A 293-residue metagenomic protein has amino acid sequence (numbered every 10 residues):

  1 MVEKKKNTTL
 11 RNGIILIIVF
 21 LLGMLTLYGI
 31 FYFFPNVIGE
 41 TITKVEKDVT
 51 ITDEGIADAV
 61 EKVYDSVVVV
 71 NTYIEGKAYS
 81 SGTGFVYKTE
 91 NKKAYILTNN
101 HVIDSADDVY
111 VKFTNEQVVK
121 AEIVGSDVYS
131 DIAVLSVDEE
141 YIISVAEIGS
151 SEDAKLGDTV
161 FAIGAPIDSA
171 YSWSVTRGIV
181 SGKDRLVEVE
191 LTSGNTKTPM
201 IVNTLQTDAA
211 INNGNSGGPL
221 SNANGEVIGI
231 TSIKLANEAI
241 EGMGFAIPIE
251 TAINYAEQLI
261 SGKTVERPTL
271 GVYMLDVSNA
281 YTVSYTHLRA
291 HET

Functional and structural regions predicted by a protein language model:
M1-T41: Gram-positive cell-envelope targeting signals
G29-T89, I96, D107-D108, I132 (+3 more regions): N-terminal activation segment of mature serine protease catalytic domains
P35-K47, T159, V187, L191 (+1 more regions): Interdomain regulatory linker/hinge segments that flank or connect interaction modules in polarity/junction/synaptic
V68-V70, G84, A94, T98 (+10 more regions): Terminal peptide-recognition signature
G76-A78, A106-D107, I143, I163-G178 (+2 more regions): Active-site loop architecture of trypsin-fold serine endopeptidases
G76-Y79, K88-A170, N213: Conserved active-site neighborhood of the chymotrypsin/trypsin-like protease fold
N91, S126-S130, D184-V189, S278-N279: Short, conserved beta-turn/loop elements at beta-strand boundaries and strand-helix junctions
T286-T293: Conserved small/polar residues in nucleotide/adenosyl-binding loops
